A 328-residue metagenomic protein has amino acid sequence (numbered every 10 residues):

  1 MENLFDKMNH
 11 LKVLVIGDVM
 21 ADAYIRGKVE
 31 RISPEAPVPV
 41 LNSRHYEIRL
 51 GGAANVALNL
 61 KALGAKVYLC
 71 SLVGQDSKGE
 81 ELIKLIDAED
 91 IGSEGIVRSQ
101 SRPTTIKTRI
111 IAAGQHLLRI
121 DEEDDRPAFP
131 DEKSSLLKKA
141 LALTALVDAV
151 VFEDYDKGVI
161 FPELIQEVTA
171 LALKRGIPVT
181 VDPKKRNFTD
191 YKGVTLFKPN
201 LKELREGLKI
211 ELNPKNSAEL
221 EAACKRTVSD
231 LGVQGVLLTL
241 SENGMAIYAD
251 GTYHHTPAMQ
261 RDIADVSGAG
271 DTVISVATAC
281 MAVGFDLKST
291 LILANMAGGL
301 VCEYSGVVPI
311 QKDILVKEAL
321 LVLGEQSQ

Functional and structural regions predicted by a protein language model:
M1-E30: Positively charged, low-complexity intrinsically disordered leader regions
E2-L4, P34, V38-I106, E318: Substrate-binding N-lobe of the ribokinase-like
M8, T144-A145, F188-Y191: A short, aliphatic-rich alpha-helical micro-motif
L14-I16, R119, D148-V151, T180 (+2 more regions): Structural motif
I96-R102, R109-T144: Conserved phosphate-binding/catalytic loop of the ribokinase/pfkB sugar-kinase fold
L146-V159: Short acidic, glycine-rich surface-loop motifs adjacent to enzyme active sites
G158-Y253: Conserved phosphate/ATP/ADP-binding segment of small-molecule kinases
D230-Q234, M259-V322: Conserved post-catalytic alpha-helical subdomain immediately downstream of the catalytic base and nucleotide-binding
